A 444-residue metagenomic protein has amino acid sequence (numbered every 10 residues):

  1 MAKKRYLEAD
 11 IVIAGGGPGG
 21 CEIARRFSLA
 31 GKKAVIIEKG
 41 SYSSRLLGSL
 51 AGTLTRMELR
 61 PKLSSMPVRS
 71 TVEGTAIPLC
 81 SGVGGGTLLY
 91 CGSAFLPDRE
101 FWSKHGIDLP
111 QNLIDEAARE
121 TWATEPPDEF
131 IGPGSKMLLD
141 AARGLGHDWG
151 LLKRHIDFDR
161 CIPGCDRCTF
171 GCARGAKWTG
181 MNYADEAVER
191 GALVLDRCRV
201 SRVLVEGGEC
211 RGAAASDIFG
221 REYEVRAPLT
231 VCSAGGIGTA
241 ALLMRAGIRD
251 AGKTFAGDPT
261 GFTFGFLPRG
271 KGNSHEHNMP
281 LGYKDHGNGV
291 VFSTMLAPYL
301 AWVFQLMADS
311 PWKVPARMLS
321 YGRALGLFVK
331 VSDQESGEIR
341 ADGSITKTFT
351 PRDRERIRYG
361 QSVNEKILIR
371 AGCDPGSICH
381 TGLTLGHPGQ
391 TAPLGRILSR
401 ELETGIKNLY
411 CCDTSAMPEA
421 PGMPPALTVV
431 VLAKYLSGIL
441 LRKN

Functional and structural regions predicted by a protein language model:
A2-K104, D250-F266, Y435: N-terminal glycine-rich phosphate/pyrophosphate-binding loop and immediately adjacent elements
R26-L29, G40-S44, E189, V203 (+4 more regions): Glycine-rich loop(s) and the adjacent beta-strand/alpha-helix scaffold that form part
I36, V194-L195, C411-C412: Short hydrophobic beta-strand that contains or immediately precedes a catalytic carboxylate
S65-P67, G86, A246-S362, K366 (+4 more regions): FAD cofactor-binding and catalytic pocket of flavoenzymes
V83, E120-E125, W149-R190, G343-F349: Helix-loop-beta segment of a Rossmann-like dinucleotide-binding subdomain
V83, T87-P163: Rossmann-like flavin
I162-G171, G175, R202-L204, E355-A420 (+1 more regions): A glycine-rich dinucleotide-binding beta-alpha-beta segment and adjacent secondary-structure elements that constitute
D166-P228: Helical element adjacent to the flavin cofactor pocket in flavoenzyme catalytic cores
